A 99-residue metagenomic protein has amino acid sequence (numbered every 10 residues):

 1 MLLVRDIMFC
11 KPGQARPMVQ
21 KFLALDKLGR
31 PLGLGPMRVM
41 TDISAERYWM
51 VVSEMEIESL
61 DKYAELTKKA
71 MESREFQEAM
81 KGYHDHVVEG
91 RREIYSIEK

Functional and structural regions predicted by a protein language model:
M1-L2, K99: Absolute protein N-terminus
L2-F9, R38-M71: Short, well-ordered beta-strand segments in beta-rich or mixed alpha/beta enzyme and ligand-binding folds
L3-D6, R16, G29-L32: Structured catalytic/translocation cores of nucleotide/phosphate-coupled proteins
F9-Q20: Short, surface-exposed ligand-recognition loops at beta-strand->loop->(often short) alpha-helix junctions that present
P12-Q14, P31-G33, E58-L60: Short acidic-aromatic low-complexity motifs
P17, K62-E65, E78: Short, solvent-exposed alpha-helical surface patches in well-structured domains
F22-G29: Short amphipathic alpha-helix segments
R30-V52, E75-K99: Glycine-rich beta-strand-turn "strand-cap" elements at beta-sheet edges
